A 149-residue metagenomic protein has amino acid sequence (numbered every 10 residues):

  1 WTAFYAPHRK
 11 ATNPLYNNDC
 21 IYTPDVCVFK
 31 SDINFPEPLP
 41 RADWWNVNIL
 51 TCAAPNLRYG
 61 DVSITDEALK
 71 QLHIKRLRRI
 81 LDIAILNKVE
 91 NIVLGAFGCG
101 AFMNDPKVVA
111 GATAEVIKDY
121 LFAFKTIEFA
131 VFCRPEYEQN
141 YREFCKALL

Functional and structural regions predicted by a protein language model:
W1-L149: Macrodomain-like recognition of ADP-ribose-binding/processing modules
